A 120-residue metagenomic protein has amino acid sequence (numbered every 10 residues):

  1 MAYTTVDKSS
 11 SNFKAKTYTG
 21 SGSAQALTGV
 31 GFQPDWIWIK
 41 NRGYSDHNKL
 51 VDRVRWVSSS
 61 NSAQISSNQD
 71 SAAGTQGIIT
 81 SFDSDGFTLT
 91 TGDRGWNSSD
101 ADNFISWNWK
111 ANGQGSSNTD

Functional and structural regions predicted by a protein language model:
M1-D120: Surface-exposed molecular-recognition determinants
